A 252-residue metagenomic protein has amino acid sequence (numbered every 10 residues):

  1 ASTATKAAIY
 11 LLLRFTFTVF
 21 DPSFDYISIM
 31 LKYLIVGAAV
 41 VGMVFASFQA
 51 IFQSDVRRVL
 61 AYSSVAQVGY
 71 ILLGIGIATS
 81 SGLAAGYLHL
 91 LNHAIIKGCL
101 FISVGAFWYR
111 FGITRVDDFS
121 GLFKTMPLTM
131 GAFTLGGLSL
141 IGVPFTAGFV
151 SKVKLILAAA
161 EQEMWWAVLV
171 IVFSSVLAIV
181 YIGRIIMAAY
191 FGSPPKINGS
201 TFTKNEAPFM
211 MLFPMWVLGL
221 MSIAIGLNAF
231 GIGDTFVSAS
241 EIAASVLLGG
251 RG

Functional and structural regions predicted by a protein language model:
A1-V153, L157-M187: Hydrophobic transmembrane alpha-helices and their helix-loop junctions in integral membrane proteins
M126-L128, S175, I179, R184-G252: Cytoplasmic/organellar membrane-interface segments at the starts of transmembrane helices in multi-pass inner-membrane
